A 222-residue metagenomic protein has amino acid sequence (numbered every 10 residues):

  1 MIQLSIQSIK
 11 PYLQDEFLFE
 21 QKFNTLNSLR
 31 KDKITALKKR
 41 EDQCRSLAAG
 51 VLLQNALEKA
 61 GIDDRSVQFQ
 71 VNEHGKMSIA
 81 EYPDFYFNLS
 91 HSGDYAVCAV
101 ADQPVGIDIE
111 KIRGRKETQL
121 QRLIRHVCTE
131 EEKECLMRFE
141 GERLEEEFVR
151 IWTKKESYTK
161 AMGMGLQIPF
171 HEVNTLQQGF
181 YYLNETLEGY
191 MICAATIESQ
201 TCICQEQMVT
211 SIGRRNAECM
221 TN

Functional and structural regions predicted by a protein language model:
M1-N222: Core catalytic alpha/beta fold that binds nucleotide/phospho-ligands
